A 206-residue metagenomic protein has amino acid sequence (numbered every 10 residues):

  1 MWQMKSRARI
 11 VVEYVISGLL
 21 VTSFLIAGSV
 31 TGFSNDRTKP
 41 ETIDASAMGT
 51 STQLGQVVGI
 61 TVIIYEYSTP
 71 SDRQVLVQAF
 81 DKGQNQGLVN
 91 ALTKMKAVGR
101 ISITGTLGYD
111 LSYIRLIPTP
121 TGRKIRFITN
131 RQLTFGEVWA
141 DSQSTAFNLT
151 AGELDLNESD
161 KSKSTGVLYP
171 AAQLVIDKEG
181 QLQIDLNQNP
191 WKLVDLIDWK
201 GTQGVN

Functional and structural regions predicted by a protein language model:
M1-V12: N-terminal secretory signal peptides that target proteins for export/translocation
M1-W2, S17-G18, N189, I197: Short, low-complexity intrinsically disordered segments
I10, S29, A47-G49: Short stretches within intrinsically disordered, low-complexity N-terminal or propeptide regions
Y14-G28: Bacterial N-terminal signal peptides
A27-N35: Signal peptide processing junction and immediate N-terminal pro/mature segment of secreted/exported proteins
D36-N206: Long, low-hydrophobicity ectodomains and other hydrophilic envelope-associated domains
